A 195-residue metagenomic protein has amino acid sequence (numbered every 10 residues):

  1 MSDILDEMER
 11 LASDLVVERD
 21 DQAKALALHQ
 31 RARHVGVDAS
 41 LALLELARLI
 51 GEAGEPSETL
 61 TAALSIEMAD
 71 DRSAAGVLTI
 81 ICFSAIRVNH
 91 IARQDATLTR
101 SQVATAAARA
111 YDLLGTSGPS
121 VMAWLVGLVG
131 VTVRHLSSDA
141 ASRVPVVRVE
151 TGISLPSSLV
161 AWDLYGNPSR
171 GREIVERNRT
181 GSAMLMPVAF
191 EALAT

Functional and structural regions predicted by a protein language model:
M1-T195: Cell-surface/extracellular proteins and modules involved in cell-wall/glycan interaction or trafficking/anchoring
